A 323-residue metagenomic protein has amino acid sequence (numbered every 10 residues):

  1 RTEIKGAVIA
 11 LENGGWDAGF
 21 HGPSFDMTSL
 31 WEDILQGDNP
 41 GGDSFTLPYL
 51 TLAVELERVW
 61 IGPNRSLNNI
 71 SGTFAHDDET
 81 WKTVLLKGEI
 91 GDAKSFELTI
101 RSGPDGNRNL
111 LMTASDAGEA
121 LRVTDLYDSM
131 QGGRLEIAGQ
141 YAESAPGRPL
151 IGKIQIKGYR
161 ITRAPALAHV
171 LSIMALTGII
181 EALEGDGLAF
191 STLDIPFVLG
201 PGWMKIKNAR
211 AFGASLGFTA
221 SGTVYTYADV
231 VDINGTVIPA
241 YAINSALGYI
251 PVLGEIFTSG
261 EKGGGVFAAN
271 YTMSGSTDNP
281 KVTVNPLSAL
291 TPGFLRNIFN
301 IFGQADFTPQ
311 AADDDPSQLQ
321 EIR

Functional and structural regions predicted by a protein language model:
R1-S191, P196-M204, L216-R323: Membrane-proximal interfacial segments on either side of biological membranes
M204-I206, A211: Extracellular beta-strand/loop-rich repeat segments of large surface/secreted proteins
